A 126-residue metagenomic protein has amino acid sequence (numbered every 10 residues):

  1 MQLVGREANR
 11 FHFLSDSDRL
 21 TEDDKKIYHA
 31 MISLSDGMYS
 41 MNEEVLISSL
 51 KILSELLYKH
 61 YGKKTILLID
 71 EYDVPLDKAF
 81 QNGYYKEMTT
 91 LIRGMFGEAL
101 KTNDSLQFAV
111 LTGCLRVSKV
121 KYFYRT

Functional and structural regions predicted by a protein language model:
M1-T126: Phosphate-binding site recognition
